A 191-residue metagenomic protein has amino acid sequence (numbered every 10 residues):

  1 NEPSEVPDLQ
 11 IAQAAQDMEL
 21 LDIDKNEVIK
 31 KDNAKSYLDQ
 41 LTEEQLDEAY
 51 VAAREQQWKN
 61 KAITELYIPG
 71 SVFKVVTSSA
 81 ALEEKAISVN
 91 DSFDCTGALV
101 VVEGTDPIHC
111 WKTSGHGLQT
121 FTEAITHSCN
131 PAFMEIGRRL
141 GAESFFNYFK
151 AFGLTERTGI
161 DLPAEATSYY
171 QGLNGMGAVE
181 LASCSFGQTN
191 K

Functional and structural regions predicted by a protein language model:
N1-S71, V76-K191: Beta-lactam-recognizing serine transpeptidase/beta-lactamase-like catalytic domain environment
